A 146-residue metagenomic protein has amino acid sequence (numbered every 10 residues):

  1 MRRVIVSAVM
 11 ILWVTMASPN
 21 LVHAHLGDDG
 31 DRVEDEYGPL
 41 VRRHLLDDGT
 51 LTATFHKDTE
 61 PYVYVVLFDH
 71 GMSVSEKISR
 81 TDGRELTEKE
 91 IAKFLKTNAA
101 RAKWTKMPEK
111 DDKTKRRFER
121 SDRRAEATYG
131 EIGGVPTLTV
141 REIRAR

Functional and structural regions predicted by a protein language model:
M1-V4: Positively charged n-region of N-terminal signal peptides that target proteins for export
S7-A17: Bacterial N-terminal signal peptides
S18-A24: Sec/Tat signal peptide C-region and signal peptidase I cleavage site
H23, D31-R32: Generic detector of isolated residues embedded in canonical secondary-structure elements
R32-T139, I143-R146: A cross-family detector of function-defining hotspots
